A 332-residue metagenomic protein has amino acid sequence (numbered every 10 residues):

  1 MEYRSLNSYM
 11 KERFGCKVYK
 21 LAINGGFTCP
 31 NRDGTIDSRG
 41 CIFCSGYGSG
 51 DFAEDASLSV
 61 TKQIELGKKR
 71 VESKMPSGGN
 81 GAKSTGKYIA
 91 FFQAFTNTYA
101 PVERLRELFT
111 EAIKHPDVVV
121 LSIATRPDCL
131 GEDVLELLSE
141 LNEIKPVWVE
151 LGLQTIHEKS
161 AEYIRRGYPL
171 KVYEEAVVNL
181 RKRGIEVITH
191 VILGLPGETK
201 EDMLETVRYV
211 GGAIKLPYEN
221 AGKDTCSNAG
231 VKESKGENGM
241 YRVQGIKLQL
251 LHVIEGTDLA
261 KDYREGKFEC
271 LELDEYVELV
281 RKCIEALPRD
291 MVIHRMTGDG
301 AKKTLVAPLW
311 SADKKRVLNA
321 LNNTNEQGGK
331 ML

Functional and structural regions predicted by a protein language model:
M1-S8, E12, K17-Y19, P217-Y218 (+3 more regions): Auxiliary Fe-S-binding modules of radical SAM enzymes
F14-S59: Canonical Radical SAM [4Fe-4S] cluster-binding loop centered on the CxxxCxxC motif and its immediate flanking residues
Y19-I23, Y88-A90, L121-I123, V147-L151 (+3 more regions): Hydrophobic faces of well-ordered beta-strands that scaffold small-molecule active sites in alpha/beta enzyme cores
P30-N31, D51-A53, Y99-P101, E255 (+1 more regions): Short catalytic/ligand-binding loop motif for oxyanion handling, primarily in non-cytosolic enzymes, centered on
G48-A90, E103, E107, K114 (+1 more regions): Conserved alpha-helical substructure of the radical SAM core
D51-L58, A94-E107, L121-R183, L193-I214 (+2 more regions): Conserved non-cysteine loop/helix-boundary elements of the Radical SAM core domain that shape
S73-T85, K215-Y241: Intrinsically disordered, low-complexity terminal tails and inter-domain linkers enriched for S/T/G/P/D/E
